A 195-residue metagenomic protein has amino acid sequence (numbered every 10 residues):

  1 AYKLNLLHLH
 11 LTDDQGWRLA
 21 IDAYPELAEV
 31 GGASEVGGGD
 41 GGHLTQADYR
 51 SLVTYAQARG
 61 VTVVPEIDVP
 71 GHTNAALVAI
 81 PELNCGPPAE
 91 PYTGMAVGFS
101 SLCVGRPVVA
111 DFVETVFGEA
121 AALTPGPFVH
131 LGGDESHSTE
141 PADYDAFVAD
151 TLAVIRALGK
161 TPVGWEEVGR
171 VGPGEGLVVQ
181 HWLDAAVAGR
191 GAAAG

Functional and structural regions predicted by a protein language model:
A1-L158: Substrate-binding cleft of carbohydrate-active enzyme catalytic domains
D134-G195: Catalytic-core regions of glycoside hydrolase
